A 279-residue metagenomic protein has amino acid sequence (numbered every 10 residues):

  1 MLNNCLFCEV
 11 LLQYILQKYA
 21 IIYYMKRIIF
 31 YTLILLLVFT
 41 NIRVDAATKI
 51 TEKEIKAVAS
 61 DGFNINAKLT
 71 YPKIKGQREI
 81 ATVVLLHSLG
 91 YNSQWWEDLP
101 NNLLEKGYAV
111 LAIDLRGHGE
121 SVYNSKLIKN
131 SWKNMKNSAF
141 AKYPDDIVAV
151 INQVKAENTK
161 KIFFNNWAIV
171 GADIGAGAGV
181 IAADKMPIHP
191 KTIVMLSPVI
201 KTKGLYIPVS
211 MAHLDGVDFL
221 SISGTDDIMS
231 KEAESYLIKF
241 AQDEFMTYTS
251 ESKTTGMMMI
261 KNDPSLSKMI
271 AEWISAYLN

Functional and structural regions predicted by a protein language model:
A47-I74: N-terminal cap/lid segment of alpha/beta-hydrolase-fold proteins
E79-S88: Short beta-strand element of the alpha/beta-hydrolase
L89-P100: The serine-hydrolase catalytic nucleophile loop
L104-K129: Conserved alpha/beta-hydrolase
W132-N158: Alpha/beta-hydrolase active-site loop
K160-D173: Alpha/beta-hydrolase fold nucleophile elbow
S197-S250: The feature captures the conserved acid-bearing segment of alpha/beta-hydrolase catalytic domains
K253-D263: Catalytic histidine-centered segment of alpha/beta-hydrolase-like enzymes
